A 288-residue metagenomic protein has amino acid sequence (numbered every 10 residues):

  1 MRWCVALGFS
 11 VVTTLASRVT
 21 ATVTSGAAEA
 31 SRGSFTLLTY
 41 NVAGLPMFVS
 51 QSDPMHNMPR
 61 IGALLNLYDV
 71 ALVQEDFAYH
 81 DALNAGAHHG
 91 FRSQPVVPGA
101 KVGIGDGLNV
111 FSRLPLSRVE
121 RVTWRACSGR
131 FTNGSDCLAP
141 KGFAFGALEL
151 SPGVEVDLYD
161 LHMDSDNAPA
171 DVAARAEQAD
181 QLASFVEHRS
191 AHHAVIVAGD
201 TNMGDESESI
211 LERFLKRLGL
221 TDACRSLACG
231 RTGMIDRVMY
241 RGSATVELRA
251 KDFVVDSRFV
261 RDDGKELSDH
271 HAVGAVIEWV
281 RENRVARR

Functional and structural regions predicted by a protein language model:
R2-G86, A100-G105, V154, A176-D180 (+2 more regions): N-terminal, active-site-proximal structural segment of metallo-dependent hydrolase catalytic domains
V23-S25, S184-I196, M203-R288: Metal-dependent phosphoester-hydrolase catalytic domains
E29-G33, L65, K101-I104, D136-P140 (+5 more regions): Extracellular/periplasmic catalytic domains that process cell-envelope and extracellular macromolecules
N41-V42, D76, L161-M163, G199-T201 (+1 more regions): Active-site metal-binding loops of divalent metal-dependent hydrolases
G44-M47, A78-D81, S165-A168, H193 (+2 more regions): Active-site environment of divalent metal-dependent phosphoester hydrolases
N66-L67, N84-R92, L116, E187-A191 (+1 more regions): Sec-exported extracytoplasmic/periplasmic mature domains
V70-M163, A250-V255: Structured beta-strand-rich core segments of catalytic domains in phosphoester-bond hydrolases
G142-L150, V154-Y159, D171-I210: His/acidic metal-ligating clusters that form di-metal
